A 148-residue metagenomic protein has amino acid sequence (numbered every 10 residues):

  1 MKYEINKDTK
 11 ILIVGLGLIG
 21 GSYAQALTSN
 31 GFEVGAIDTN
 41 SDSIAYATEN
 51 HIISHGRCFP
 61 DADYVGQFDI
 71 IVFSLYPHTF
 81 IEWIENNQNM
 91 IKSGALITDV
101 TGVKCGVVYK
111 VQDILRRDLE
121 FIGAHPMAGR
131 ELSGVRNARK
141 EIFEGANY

Functional and structural regions predicted by a protein language model:
K2-D63: NAD(P)+-binding Rossmann beta1-loop-alpha1 motif at the extreme N-terminus of oxidoreductases
K7-K10, G94, G145: Phosphate-coordination loops involved in phosphoryl transfer and adenosine-cofactor binding
T39, L75, V100: Short beta->alpha hinge that forms the Motif I/post-I loop of the SAM-binding pocket
S41, G102, A128: Short, glycine/acidic-enriched loop or turn micro-motifs at the edges of active sites
D42-S43, T79, K104-V107: Conserved short alpha-helix immediately C-terminal to the canonical SAM/SAH-binding motif I of Rossmann-like
D61-I91, A95-L96: Rossmann-like NAD(P)-binding element
I114-Y148: Rossmann-fold dinucleotide-binding core
